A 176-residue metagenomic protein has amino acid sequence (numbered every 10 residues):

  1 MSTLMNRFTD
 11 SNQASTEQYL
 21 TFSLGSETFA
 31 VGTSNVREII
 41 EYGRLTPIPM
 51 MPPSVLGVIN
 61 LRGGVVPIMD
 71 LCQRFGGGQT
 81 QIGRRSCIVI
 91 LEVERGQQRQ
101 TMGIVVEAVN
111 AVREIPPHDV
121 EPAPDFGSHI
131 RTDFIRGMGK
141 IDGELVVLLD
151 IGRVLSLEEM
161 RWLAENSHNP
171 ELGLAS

Functional and structural regions predicted by a protein language model:
M1-S176: An acidic, low-aromatic, low-complexity terminal/linker signal
